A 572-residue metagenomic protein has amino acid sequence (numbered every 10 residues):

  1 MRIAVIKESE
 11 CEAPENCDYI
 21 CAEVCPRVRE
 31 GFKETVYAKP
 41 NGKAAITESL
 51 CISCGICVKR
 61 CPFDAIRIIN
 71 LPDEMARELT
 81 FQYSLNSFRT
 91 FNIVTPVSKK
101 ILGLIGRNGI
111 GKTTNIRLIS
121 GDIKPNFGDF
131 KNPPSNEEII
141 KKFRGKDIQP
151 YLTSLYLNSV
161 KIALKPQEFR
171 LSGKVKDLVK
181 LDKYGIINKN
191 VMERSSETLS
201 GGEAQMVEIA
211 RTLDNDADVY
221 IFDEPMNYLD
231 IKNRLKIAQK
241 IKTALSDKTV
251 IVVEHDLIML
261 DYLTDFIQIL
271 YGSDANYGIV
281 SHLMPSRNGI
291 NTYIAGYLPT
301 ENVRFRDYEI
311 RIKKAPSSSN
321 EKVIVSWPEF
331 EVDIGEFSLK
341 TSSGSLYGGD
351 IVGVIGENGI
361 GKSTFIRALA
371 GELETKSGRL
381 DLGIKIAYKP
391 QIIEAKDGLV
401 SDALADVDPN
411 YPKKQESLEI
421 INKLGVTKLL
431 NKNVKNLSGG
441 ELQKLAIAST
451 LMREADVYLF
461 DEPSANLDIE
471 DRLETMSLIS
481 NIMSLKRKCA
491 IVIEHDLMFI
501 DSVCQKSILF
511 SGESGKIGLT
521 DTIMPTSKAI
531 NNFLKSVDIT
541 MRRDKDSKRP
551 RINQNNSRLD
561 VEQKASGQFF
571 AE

Functional and structural regions predicted by a protein language model:
M1-P14, I20-E23, R27, K33-A45 (+7 more regions): Pre-NBD coupling/linker segments of ABC/ABC-like ATPases
V97-G103, R107, T113-D182, D256-I267 (+5 more regions): ABC ATPase nucleotide-binding domain signature region
L181-R194, K414-L429: Conserved ABC ATPase "signature" region
S195-L199, E203, N433-L437, E441: Conserved ABC ATPase signature
I209, I237, I447, T475: Hydrophobic anchor residue at the start of the ABC signature
E224-P225, E462-P463, E470: Walker B catalytic motif
I231-K232, I469-E470: Helix N-cap at the start of a conserved alpha-helix in ABC-type nucleotide-binding domains
